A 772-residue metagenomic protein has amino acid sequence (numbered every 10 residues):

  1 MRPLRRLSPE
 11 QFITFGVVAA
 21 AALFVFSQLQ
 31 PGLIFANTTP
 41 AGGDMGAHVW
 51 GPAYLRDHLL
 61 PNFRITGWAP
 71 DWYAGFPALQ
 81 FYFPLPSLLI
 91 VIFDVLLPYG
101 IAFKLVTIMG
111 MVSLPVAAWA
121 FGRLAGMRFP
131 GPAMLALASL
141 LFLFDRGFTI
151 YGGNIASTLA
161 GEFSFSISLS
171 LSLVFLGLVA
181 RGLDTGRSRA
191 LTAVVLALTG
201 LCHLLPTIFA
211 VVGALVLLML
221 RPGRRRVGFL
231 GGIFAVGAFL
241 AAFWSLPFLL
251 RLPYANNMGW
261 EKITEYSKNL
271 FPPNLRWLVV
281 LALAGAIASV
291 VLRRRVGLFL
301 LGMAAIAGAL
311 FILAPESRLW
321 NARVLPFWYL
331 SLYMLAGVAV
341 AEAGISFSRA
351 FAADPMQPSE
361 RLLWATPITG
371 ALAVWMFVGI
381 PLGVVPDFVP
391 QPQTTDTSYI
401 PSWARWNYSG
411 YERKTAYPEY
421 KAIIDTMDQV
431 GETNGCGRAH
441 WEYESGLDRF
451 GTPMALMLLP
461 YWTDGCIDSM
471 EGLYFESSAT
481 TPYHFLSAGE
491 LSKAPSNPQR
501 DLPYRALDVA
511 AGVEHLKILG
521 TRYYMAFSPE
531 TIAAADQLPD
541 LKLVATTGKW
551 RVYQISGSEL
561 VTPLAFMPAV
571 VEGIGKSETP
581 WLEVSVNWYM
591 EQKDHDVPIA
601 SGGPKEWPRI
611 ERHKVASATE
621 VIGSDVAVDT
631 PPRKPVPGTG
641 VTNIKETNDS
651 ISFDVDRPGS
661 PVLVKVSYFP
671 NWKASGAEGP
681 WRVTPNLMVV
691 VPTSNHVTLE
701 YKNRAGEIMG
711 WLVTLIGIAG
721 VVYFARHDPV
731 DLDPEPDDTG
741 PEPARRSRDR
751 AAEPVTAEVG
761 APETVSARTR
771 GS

Functional and structural regions predicted by a protein language model:
M1-G410, A422-G435, D508, Y523-A526 (+1 more regions): Membrane-embedded transmembrane-helix bundle of lipid-linked glycan/lipid transferases
F144, S445-R449, Y524, P529-A533: Solvent-exposed loop/turn segments at secondary-structure junctions within structured extracellular/periplasmic domains
L196, I306, V374-K414, D428-H515 (+3 more regions): Extracytoplasmic/lumenal acceptor-recognition loop(s) of multi-pass membrane glycoenzymes
F209-A210, D448-G451, T531-D536, M709: Extracytoplasmic/secreted cell-surface and envelope-processing proteins
A210, H440-E444, A526-F527, S556: Generic beta-strand/beta-sheet core signal
Y399, K549-Y553, I651, N686-M688: Short beta-strand micro-motifs in enzyme catalytic cores
T531-S558: Short acidic, glycine/proline-enriched helix-loop-strand junctions
I610-P743, A757, G771: Active-site-proximal, structured, solvent-exposed surfaces of multi-pass membrane proteins that position macromolecular
